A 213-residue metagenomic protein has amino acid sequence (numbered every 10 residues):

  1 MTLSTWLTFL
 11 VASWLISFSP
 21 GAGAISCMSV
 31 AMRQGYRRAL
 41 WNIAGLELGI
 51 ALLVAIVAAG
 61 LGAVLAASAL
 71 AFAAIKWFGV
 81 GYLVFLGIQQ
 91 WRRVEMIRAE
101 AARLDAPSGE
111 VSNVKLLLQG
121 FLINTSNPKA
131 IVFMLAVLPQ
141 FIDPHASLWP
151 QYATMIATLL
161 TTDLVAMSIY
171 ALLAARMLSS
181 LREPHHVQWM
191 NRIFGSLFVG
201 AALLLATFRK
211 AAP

Functional and structural regions predicted by a protein language model:
L3-A73, M134-L160, S168-A175: Juxtamembrane transmembrane-helix termini in multi-pass membrane transport proteins
S4-T5, A206-P213: Juxtamembrane boundary at the C-terminal end of a transmembrane helix
W14, F18, A51-L52, I88 (+5 more regions): Hydrophobic/aromatic residues within the transmembrane alpha-helices of Major Facilitator Superfamily
R37-L116, L173, S180, L203: Membrane helix-loop-helix hairpins that form the core translocation module of multi-pass transporters
A67-V80, Q151-T154, Q188-S196: Alpha-helical transmembrane segments of integral membrane proteins
L172-L197: Interfacial loop-to-transmembrane junctions
N191-R209: Final/C-terminal transmembrane alpha-helix of multipass membrane proteins
